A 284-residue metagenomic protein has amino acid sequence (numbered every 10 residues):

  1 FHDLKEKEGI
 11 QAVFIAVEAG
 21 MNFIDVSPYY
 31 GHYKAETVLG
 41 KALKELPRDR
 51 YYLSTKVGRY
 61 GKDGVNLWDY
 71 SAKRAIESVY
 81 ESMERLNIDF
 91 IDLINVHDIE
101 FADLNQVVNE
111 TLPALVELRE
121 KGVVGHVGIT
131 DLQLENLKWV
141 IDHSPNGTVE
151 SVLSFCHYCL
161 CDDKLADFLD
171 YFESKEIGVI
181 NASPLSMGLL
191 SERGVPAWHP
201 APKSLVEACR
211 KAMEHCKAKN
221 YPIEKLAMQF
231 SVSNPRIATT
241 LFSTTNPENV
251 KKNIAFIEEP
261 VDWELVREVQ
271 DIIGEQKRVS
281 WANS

Functional and structural regions predicted by a protein language model:
F1-K7, G61-I76, A102-N105: Active-site mouth loops of central-metabolism enzymes
F1-Y51: N-terminal binding-site loop/beta-alpha segment at the start of enzyme catalytic domains that lines or forms
D3-A16, S71-L86, Q133-I141: Short, acidic/polar
E18, G40-Y52, M83-N87, R119 (+2 more regions): Acidic (Asp/Glu)-rich catalytic clusters
I24, I91, V127: Glycine-centered flexible beta-alpha turn that most often forms the glycine-rich phosphate-binding loop
D49-K62, F155-C156: A short, structured active-site edge motif that brings together acidic residues
M83-A102: Active-site groove signature of glycoside hydrolases
I99-Q276, S280-N283: Beta/alpha (TIM)-barrel catalytic core signal, keyed to glycine-rich beta->alpha loops juxtaposed to Asp/Glu that bind
